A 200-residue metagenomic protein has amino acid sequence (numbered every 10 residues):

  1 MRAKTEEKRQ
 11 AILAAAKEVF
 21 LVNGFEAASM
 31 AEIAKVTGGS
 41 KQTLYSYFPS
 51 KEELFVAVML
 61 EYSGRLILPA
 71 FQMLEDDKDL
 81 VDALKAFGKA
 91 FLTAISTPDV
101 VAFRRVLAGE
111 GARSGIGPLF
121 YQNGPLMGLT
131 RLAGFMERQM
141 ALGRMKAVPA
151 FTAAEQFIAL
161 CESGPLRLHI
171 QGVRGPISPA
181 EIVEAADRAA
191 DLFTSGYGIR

Functional and structural regions predicted by a protein language model:
M1-E7, R200: N-terminal intrinsically disordered/low-complexity leader segments
K8, K51, V58, Y62-S63 (+6 more regions): Hydrophobic/aromatic residues within well-ordered alpha-helical segments
A11, A15, V19-E53, A57-V58: Helix-turn-helix
A14, V81-T97, V101, R105 (+5 more regions): Amphipathic alpha-helical segments that line or abut small-molecule/effector binding pockets and mediate allosteric
V58-F87, T93-I95: Amphipathic alpha-helical linker/stalk segments
A94, A102, I116-L142, E184: Amphipathic alpha-helical packing segments from all-alpha helical-bundle domains
I95-L119, L166-Q171: Amphipathic alpha-helical segments used for helix-helix packing
P118, M136, M140-D191: Hydrophobic/aromatic-rich alpha-helical bundle segments in the mid-to-C-terminal region
